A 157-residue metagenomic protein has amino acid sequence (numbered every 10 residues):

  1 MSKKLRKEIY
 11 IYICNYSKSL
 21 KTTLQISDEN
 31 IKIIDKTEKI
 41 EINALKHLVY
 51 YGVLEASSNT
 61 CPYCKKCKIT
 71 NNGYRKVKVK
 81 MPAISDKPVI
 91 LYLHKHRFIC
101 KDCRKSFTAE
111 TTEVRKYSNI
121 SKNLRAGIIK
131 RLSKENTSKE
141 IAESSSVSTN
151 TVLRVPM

Functional and structural regions predicted by a protein language model:
M1-K105, T111: Short, conserved DNA-binding cores of transcription-related domains
K80-M157: Short, positively charged, Gly/Tyr-enriched micro-motifs that form contact patches at catalytic or ligand/partner
